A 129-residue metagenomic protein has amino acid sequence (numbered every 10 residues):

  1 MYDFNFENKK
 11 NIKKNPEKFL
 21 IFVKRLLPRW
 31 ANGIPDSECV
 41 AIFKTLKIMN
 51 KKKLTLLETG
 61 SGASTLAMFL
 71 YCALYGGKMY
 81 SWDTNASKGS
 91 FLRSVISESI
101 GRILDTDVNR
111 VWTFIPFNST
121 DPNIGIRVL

Functional and structural regions predicted by a protein language model:
M1-L129: A short alpha-helical cap/connector motif
